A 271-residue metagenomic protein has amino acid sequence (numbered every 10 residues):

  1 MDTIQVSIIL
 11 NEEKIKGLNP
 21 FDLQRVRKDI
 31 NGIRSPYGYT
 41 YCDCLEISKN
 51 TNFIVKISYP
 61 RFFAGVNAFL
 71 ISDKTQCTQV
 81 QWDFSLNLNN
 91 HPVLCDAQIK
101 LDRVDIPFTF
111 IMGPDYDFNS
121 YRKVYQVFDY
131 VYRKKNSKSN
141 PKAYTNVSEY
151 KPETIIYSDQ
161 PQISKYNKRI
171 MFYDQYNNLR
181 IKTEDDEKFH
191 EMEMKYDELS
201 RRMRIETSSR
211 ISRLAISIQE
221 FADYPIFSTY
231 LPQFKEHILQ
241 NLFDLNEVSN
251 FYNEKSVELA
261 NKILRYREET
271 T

Functional and structural regions predicted by a protein language model:
M1-T270: Structured, helix-rich domain cores that form ligand/interaction pockets
